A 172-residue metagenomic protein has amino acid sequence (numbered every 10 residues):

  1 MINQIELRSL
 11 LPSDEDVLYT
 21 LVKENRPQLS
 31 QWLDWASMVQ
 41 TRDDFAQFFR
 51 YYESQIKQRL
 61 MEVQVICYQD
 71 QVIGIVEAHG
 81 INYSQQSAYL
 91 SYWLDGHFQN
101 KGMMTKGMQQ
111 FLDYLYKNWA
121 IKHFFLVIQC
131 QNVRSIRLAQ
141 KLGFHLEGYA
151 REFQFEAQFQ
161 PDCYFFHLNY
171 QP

Functional and structural regions predicted by a protein language model:
M1-V17, L21-Q28, V65-P172: Acyl-donor (CoA/ACP) binding surface of acyl/acetyltransferases
Q28, F48-Y51, Q55, Y114: Solvent-exposed, charged/polar functional surfaces in cytosolic regulatory/catalytic domains
S30-R50: Conserved GNAT-fold acetyl-CoA-binding loop/helix
A36, R50-V65: A short helix-loop-beta-strand connector motif used in the catalytic cores of GNAT acetyltransferases and, in some
